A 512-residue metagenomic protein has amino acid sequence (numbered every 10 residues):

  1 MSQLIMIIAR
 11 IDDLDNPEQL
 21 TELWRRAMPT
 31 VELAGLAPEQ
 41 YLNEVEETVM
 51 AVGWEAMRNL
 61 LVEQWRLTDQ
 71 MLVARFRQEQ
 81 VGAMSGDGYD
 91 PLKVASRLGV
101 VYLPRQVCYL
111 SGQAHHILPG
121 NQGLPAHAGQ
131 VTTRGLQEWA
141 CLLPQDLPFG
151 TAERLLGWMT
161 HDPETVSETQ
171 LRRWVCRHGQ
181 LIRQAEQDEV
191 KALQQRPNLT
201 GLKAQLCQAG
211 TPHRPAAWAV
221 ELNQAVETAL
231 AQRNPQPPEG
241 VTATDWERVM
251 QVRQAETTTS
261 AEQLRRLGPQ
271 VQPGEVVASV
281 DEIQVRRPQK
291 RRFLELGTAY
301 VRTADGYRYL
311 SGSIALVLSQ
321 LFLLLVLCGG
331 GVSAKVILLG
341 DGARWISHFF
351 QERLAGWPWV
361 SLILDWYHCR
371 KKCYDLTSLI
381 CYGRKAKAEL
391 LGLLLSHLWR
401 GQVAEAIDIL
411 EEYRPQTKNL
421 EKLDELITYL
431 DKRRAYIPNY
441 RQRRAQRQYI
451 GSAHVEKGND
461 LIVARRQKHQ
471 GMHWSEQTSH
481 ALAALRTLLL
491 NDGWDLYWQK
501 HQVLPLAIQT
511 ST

Functional and structural regions predicted by a protein language model:
M1-V62, V107-T512: Catalytic center-proximal scaffold of phosphoryl-transfer enzymes
M50, M57-G82: N-terminal accessory alpha/beta regions
G82-A83, Y89-L92, S96-P125: Cys/His-rich short segments
M84-V100, L267, V277, V285 (+1 more regions): N-terminal low-complexity, intrinsically disordered segments
